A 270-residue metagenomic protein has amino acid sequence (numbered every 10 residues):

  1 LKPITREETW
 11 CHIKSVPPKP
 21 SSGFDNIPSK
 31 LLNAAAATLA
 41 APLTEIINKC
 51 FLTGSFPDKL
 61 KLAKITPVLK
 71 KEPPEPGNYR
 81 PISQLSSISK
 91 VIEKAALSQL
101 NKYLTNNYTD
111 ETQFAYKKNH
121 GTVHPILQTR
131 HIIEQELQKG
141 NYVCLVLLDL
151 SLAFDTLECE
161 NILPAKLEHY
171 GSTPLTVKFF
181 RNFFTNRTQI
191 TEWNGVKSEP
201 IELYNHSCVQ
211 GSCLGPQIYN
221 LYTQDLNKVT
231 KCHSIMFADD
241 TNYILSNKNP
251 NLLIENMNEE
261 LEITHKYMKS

Functional and structural regions predicted by a protein language model:
K2, N119-T122, S212, P216 (+1 more regions): Flexible, glycine- and charge-enriched loops at secondary-structure boundaries
K2-V209: Conserved pre-catalytic core of RNA-dependent polymerases
C11, E45, H131, L221 (+1 more regions): Generic recognition of well-ordered alpha-helical segments within structured catalytic/regulatory domains
A40, R130, N227, E262-K269: Structural signal for well-ordered, non-membrane alpha-helices
A96-Q113, P216-L245: Active-site palm subdomain of RNA-directed nucleic acid polymerases
K118, F237-A238, K269-S270: Non-catalytic, peripheral interaction segments enriched in hydrophobic/basic residues
P125, I218-Y222, N256-E260: Hydrophobic alpha-helical membrane-association signature
L152-Y170, N242-K269: Catalytic palm subdomain of template-directed nucleic-acid polymerases, centered on the conserved carboxylate motif
